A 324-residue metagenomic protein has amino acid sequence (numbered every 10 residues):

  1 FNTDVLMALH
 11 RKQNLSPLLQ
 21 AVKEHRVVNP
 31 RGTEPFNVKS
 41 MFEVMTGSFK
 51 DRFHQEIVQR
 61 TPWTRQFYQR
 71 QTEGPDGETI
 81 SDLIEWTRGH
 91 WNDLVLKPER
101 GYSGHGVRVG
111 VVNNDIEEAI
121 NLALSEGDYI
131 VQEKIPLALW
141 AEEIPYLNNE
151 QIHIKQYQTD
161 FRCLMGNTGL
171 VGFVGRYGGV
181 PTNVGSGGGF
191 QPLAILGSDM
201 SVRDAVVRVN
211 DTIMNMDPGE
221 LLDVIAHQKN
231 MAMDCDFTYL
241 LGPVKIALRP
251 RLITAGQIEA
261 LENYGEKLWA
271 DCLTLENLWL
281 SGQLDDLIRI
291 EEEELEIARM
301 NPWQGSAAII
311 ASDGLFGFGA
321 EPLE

Functional and structural regions predicted by a protein language model:
F1-E324: Preference for protein termini
